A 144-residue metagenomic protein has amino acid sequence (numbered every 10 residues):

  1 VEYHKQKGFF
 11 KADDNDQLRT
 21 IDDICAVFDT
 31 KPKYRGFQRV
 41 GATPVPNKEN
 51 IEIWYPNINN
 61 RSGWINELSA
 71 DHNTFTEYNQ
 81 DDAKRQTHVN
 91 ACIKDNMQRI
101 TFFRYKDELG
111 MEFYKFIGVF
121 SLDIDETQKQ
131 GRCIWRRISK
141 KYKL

Functional and structural regions predicted by a protein language model:
E2-H4, F9-K11, L18-I21, Q128-L144: Terminus-proximal functional modules
F9-F113: Acidic, glycine-rich low-complexity segments with interspersed aromatic residues
K106-L144: Compact mixed alphabeta submodule
